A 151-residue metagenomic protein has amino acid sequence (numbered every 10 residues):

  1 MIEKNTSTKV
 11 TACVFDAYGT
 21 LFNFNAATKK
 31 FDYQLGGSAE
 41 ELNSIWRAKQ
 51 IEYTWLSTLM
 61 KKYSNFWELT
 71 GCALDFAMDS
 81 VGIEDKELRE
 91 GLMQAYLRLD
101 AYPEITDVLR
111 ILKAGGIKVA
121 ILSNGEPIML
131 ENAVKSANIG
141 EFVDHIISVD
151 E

Functional and structural regions predicted by a protein language model:
I2-I51: Active-site neighborhood of HAD-like aspartate-dependent phosphohydrolases
A27-K30, V134-N138: Short, glycine/charged-enriched secondary-structure capping and boundary segments
T28-K29, N43, R47, W67-D75 (+1 more regions): An amphipathic alpha-helix signature
L35-A39, S80-E87, A114, N138-F142: Short helix-capping segments at alpha-helix termini
E40, T54-E90: A metal-dependent, Asp-based hydrolase signature
K86-R98, I105-K135, H145-E151: Substrate-recognition element of Asp-dependent hydrolases with the DxDx(T/V) motif
